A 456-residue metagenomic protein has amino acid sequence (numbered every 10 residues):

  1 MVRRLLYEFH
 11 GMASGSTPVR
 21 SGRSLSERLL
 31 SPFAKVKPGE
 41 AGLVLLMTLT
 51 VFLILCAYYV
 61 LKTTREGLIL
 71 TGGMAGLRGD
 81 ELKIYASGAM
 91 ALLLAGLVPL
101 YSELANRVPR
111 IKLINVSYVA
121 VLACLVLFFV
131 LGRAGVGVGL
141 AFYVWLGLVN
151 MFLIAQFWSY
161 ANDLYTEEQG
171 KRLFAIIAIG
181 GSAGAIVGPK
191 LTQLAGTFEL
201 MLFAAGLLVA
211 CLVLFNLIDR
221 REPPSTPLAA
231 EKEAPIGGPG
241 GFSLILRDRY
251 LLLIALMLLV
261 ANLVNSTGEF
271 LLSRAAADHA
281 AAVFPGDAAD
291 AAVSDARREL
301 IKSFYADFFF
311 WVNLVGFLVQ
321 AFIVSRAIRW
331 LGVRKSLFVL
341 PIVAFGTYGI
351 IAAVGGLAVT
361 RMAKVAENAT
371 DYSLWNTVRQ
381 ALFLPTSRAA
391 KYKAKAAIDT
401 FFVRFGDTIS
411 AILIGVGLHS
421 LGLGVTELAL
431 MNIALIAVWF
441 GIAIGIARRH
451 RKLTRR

Functional and structural regions predicted by a protein language model:
V2-P38: Short, Lys/Arg-rich, polar N-terminal cytosolic tail immediately upstream of the first transmembrane signal-anchor
L25-T226, K232-A234, G238-R456: Membrane-embedded alpha-helical bundles of multi-pass transporters/translocases, especially carrier/permease families
